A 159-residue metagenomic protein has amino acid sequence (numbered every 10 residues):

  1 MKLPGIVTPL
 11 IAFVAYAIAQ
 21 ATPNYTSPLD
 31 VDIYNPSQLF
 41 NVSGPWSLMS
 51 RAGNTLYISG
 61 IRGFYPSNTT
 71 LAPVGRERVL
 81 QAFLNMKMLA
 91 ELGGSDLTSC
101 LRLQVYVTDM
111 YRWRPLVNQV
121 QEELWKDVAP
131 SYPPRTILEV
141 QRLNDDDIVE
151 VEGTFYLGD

Functional and structural regions predicted by a protein language model:
L3-L84, M88-G93, T98-L101, V107-D159: N-terminal presequence-like segments and the immediate start of the first folded domain
